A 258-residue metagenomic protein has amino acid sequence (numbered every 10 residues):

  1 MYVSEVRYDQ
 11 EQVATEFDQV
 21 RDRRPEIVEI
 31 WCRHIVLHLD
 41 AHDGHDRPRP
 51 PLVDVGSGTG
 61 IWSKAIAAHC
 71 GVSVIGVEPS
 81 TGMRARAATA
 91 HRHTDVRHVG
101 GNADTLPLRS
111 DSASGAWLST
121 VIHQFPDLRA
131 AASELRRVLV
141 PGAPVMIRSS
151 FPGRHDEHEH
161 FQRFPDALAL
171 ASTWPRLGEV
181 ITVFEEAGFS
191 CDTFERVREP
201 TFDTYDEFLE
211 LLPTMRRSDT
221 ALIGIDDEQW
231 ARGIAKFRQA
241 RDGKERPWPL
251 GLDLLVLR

Functional and structural regions predicted by a protein language model:
M1-R47, I61-A65, M83-R86, A90: Conserved class I S-adenosyl-L-methionine
R24, A187-R258: Conserved Class I S-adenosyl-L-methionine
P51-V55, T59-T105: Class I SAM-dependent methyltransferase SAM/SAH-binding core
W117: A conserved beta-strand element that flanks and buttresses the S-adenosyl-L-methionine
T120-V121: Short catalytic micro-motifs in class I SAM-dependent methyltransferases
R129-P141: A short glycine-rich, Lys/Arg-flanked "PGG" loop and its adjoining helix->strand segment in the class I
P144-T173: Conserved class I S-adenosyl-L-methionine
T173-A187: Short alpha-helix
